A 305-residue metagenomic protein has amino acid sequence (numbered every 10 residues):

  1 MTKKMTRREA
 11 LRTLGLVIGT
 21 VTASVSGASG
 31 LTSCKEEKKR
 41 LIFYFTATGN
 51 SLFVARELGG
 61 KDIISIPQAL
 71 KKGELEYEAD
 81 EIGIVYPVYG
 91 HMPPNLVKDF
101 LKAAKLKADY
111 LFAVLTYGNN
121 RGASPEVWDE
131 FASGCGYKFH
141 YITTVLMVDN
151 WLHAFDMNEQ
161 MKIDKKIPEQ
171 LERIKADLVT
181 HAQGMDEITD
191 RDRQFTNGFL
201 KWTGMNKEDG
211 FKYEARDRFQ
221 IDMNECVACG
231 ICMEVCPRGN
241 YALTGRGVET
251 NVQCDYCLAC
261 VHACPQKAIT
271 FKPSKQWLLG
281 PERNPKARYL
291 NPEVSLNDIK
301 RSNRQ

Functional and structural regions predicted by a protein language model:
M1-E9: N-terminal secretory signal peptides
E9-L31: N-terminal export signals
S26-F45, V54: C-terminal segment of N-terminal export signals and the immediately downstream linker at the start of the mature
G30, I221-D222, V227-D255, A259-W277: Iron-sulfur cluster-binding cysteine motifs and their immediate structural context in ferredoxin-like electron-transfer
P67-D149: Helix-loop-strand module that forms the ligand-binding subsite of alpha/beta enzymes
L152-T196: Glycine-rich phosphate/pyrophosphate-binding loop and the adjoining helix
F195-A228, M233-E234: A mid-sequence, solvent-exposed acidic-amphipathic segment
A259-Q305: Flanking helices and flexible, charged tails adjoining ferredoxin-like Fe-S electron-transfer domains in multi-subunit
